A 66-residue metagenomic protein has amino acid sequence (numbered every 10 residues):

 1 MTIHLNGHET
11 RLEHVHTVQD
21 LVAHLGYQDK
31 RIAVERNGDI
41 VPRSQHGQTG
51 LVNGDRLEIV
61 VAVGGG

Functional and structural regions predicted by a protein language model:
M1-G7: Eukaryote-biased recognition of intrinsically disordered, low-complexity regulatory segments
G7-H16: Short, contiguous acidic and Ser/Thr-rich linear segments
H16-G26: Short amphipathic, charge-patterned alpha-helical segments
V41-H46: Short alpha-helix capping/helix-loop boundary micro-motifs
G54-L57: Loop/turn positions that initiate beta-strands
G65-G66: Short, Lys/Arg- and Gly-enriched loop/turn segments at beta-strand edges
